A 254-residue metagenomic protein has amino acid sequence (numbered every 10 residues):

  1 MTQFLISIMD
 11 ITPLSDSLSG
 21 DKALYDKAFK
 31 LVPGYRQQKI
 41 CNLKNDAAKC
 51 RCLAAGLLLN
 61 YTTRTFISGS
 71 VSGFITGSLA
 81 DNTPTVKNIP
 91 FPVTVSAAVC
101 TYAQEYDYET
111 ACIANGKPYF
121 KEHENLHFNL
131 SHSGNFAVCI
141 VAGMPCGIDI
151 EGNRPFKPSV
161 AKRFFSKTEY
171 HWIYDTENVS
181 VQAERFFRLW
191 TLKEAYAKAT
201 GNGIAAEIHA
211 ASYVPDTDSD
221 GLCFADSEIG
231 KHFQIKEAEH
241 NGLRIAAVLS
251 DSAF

Functional and structural regions predicted by a protein language model:
M1-F254: Core catalytic alpha/beta fold that binds nucleotide/phospho-ligands
